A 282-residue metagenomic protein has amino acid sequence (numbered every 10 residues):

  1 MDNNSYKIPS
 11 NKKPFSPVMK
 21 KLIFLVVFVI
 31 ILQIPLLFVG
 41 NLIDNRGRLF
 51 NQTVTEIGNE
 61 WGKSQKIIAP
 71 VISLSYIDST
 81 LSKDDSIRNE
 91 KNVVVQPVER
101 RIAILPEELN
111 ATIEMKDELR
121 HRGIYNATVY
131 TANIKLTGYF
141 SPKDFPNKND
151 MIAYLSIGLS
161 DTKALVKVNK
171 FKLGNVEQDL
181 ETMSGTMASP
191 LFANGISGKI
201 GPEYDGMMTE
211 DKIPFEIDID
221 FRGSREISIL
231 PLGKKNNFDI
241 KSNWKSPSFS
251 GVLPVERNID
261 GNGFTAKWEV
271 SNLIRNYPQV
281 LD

Functional and structural regions predicted by a protein language model:
M1-P14: N-terminal Lys/Arg-rich, disordered targeting/topogenic segments
K12-I23, I57: Structural motif marking the loop-to-transmembrane transition
V18, L36-T53: Juxtamembrane/interface segments at transmembrane-helix termini
K20-F38: Hydrophobic membrane-insertion alpha-helices, especially the h-region of bacterial N-terminal signal peptides
V27, I31, L42-N45, L49 (+1 more regions): Catalytic cores of large soluble enzymes that bind and process phosphate-bearing ligands
I30-Q33, E56, K63: Extended, helix-rich architectural segments
R48, Q52, N59-E60, A69 (+2 more regions): Soluble non-transmembrane domains of integral membrane proteins
Y76, T80-L81: Short, structured protein-protein interaction patches enriched in aromatics and acidic/basic residues, typified by
